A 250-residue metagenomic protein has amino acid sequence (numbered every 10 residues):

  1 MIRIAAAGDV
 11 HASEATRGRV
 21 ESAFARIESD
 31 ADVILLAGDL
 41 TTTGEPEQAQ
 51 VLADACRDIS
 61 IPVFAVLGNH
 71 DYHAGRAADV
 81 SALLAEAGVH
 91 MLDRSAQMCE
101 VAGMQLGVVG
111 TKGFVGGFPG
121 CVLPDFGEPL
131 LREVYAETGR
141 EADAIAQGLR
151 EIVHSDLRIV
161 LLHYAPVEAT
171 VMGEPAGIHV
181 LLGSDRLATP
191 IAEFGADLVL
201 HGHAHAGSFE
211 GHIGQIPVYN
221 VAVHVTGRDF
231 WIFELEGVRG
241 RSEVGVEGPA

Functional and structural regions predicted by a protein language model:
M1, A78, C99-A102, M172 (+3 more regions): Binuclear metal-dependent phosphoesterase catalytic core
M1-P62, Y72-D79, L131, Y135-T138 (+2 more regions): N-terminal active-site segment of His-dependent metallophosphoesterases
I2, D32, L106-V108, L157-I159 (+1 more regions): Alpha/beta-hydrolase fold active-site loops
A6-G8, I34-D39, V63-N69, H90-S95 (+3 more regions): Active-site neighborhood of phospho(di)ester-bond hydrolases with catalytic His/Asp-centered motifs
V10-A12, A78-H179, A222-H224, L235-G237: Conserved catalytic scaffold of divalent metal-dependent phosphoesterases
H11-T16, T41-P46, H70-V80, M98-V101 (+4 more regions): Active-site environment of divalent metal-dependent phosphoester hydrolases
I59, A87, G214-I216: Short, structured coil segments at secondary-structure junctions
